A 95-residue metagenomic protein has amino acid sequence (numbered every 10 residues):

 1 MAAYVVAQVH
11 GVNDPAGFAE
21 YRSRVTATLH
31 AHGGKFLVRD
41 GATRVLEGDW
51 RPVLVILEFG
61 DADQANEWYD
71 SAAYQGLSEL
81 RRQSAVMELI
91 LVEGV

Functional and structural regions predicted by a protein language model:
M1-V53, G60-D70, E93-V95: Short S/T/G/P-rich N-terminal loop/turn motif that feeds into the first structured element of a domain
A62-I90: C-terminal structural segments of small proteins and small subunits
